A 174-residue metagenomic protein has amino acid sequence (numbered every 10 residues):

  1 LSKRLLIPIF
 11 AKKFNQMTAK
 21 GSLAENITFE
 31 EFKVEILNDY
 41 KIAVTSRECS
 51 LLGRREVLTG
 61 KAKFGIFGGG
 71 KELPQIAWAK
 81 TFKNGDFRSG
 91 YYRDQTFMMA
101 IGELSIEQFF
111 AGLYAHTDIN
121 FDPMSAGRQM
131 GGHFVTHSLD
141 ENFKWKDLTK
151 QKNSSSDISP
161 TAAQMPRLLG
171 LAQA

Functional and structural regions predicted by a protein language model:
S2-P74, K80-N84: Conserved acidic/glycine
L51-A174: Cofactor-binding active-site loop characterized by glycine-rich and histidine/acidic residues
